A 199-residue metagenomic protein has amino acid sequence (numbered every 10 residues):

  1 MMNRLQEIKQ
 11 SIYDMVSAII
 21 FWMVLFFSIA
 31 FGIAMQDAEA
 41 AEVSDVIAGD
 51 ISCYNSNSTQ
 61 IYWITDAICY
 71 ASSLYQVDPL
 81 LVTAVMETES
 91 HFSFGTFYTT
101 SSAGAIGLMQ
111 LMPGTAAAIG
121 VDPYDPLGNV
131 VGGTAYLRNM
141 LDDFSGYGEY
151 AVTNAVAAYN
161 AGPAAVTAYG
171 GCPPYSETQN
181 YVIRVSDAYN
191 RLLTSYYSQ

Functional and structural regions predicted by a protein language model:
L5-K9, G32, D45: A subset of signal/propeptide-processing and intrinsically disordered low-complexity segments in secreted/extracellular
L5-W22: N-terminal Sec-pathway targeting helices
I12, M35-D37, E87: Intrinsically disordered, low-complexity regulatory regions of eukaryotic regulatory proteins
A18-G32: Hydrophobic membrane-insertion alpha-helices, especially the h-region of bacterial N-terminal signal peptides
F31-V43: Sec-dependent signal peptide cleavage junction
A41-Q199: Catalytic glycan-binding domains that act on GlcNAc-containing polysaccharides
